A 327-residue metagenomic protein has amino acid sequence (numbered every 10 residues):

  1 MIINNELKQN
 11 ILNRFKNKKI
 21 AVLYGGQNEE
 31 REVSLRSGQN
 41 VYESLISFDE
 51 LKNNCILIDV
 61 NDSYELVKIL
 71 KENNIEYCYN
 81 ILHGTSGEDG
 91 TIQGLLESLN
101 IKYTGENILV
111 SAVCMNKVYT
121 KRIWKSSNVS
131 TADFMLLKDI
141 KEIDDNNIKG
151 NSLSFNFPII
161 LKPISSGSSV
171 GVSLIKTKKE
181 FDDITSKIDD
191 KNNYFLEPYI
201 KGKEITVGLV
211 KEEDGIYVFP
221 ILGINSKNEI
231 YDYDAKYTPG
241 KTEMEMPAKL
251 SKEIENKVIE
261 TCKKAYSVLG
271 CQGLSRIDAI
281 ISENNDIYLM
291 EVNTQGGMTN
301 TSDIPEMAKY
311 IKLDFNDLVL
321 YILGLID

Functional and structural regions predicted by a protein language model:
M1-L109, V113-Y119, K138-G150, G324-D327: ATP-binding N-terminal substructure of ATP-dependent carboxylate-amine bond-forming enzymes
I2-L23, L70-E72, V113-G202, N256: Active-site nucleotide/adenylate-binding loops and adjacent lid/helix of ATP-dependent enzymes
K18, A132, F157-I159, V170 (+5 more regions): Change "...and in nucleic-acid phosphodiester-cleaving endonucleases..." to "...and in nucleic-acid processing enzymes
K102-Y103, T131, I159, F315: Hydrophobic beta-strand scaffold residues
K176-E253, K257-E260, I281-Y288: Phosphate-binding site of ATP-dependent enzymes
P198, Y266-M298, A308: Conserved metal-phosphate-binding beta-hairpin within the catalytic cores of diverse ATP-dependent phosphoryl-transfer
G223-S275, D303-D327: Active-site "cap" helix and flanking loop/linker of ATP-utilizing ligase/carboxylase catalytic domains
